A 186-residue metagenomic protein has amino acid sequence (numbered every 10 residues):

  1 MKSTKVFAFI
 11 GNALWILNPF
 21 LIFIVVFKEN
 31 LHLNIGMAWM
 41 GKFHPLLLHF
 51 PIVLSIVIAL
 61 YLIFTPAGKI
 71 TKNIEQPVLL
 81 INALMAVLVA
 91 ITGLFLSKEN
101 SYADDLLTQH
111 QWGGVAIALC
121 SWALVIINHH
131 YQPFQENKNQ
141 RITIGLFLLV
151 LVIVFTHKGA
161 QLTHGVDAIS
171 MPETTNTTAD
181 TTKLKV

Functional and structural regions predicted by a protein language model:
F7-I16, T71-M85, Q140-I142: Membrane-interfacial loop-to-transmembrane alpha-helix junctions, especially the N-terminal start
L14-H32: Alpha-helical transmembrane segments of multi-pass membrane proteins
L17-N18, H49-L62, V115-H129: Hydrophobic cores of alpha-helical transmembrane segments in multi-pass inner/ER membrane proteins, independent
F27-G36, T92-Y102, Y131: Juxtamembrane "helix-exit" motif on the non-cytosolic side of transmembrane helices
G36-P45, S101-W112, R141: Non-cytosolic membrane-interface motifs at loop->transmembrane helix junctions
P77, I81-I126: Membrane-embedded alpha-helical segments of integral membrane proteins
K138-K158: Internal/C-terminal transmembrane anchor helices
H157-V186: Membrane-interface segments at or immediately adjacent to transmembrane helices that form the boundary between
